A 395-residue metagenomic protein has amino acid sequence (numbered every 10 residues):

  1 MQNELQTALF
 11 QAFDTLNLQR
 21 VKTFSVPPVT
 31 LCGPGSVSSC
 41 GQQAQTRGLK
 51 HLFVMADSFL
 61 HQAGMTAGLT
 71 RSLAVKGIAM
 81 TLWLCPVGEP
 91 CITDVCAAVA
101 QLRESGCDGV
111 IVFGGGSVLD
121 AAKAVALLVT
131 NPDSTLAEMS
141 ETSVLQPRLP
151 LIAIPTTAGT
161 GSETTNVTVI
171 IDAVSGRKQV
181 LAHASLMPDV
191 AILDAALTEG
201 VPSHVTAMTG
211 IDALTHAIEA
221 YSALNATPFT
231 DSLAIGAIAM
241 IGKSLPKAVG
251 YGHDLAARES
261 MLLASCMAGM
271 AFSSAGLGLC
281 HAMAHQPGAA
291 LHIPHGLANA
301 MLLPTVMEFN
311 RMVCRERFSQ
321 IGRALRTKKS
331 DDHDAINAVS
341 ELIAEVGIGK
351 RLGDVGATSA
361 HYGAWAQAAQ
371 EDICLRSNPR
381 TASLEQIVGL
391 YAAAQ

Functional and structural regions predicted by a protein language model:
M1-L82: An N-terminal, well-structured beta->alpha segment
L82-I92: Short beta->alpha junction loops
T93-A196: Glycine/threonine-rich beta-strand-loop-alpha-helix active-site module that forms ligand/phosphate-binding
G159, C266-N299, D372-R376: Glycine-rich phosphate/pyrophosphate-binding beta-alpha loops
V167-A275: Carboxylate- and glycine-rich phosphate/diphosphate-binding segment that chelates Mg2+/Mn2+
A290-H361: Gly/Pro-rich interdomain helix-loop hinge
T358-Q395: Short, amphipathic C-terminal "tail helix"
